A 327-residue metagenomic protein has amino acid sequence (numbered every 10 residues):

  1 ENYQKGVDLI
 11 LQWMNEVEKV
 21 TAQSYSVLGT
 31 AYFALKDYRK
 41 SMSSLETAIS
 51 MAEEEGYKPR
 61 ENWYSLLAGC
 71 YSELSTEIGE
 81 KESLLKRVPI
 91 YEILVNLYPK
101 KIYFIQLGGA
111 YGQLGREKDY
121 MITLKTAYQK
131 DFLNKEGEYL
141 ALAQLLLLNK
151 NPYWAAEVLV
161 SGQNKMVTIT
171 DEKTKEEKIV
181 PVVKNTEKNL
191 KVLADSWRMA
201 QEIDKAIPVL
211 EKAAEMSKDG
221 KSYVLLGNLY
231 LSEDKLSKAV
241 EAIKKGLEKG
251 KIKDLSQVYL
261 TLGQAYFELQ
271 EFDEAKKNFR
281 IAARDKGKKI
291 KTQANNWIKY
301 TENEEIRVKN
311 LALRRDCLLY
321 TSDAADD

Functional and structural regions predicted by a protein language model:
E1-E268, I281-I306: Alpha-solenoid helical repeat scaffolds
Q144, R315-L318: Short, intrinsically disordered/low-complexity patches at protein termini and at juxtamembrane boundaries
R307-R315: Short, charged, intrinsically disordered terminal tails
Y320-D327: Conserved small/polar residues in nucleotide/adenosyl-binding loops
